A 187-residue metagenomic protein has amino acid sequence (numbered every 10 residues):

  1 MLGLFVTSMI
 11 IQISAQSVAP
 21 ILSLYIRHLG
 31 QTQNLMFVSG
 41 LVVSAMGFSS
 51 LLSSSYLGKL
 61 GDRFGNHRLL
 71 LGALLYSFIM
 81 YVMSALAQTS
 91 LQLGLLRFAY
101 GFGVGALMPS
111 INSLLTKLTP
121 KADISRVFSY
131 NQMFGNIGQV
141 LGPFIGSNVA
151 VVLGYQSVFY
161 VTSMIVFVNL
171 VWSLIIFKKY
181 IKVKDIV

Functional and structural regions predicted by a protein language model:
M1-V18, F98: Pair of pore-lining "gating" transmembrane helices in MFS-fold secondary transporters
P20-F37: Short amphipathic helix-loop junctions that connect adjacent transmembrane helices in Major Facilitator Superfamily/SLC
G47-S55, Q139-V140: Residue-level signature of mid-helix packing/kink "hotspots" within the transmembrane helices of 12-pass Major
L52-G65: Helix-to-loop junctions at the C-terminal end of transmembrane segments in multipass secondary transporters
G65, L86-Q88: Helix-breaking motifs and short loop linkers at transmembrane-helix boundaries and internal kinks in secondary membrane
R68-M83: Structural signature of the two symmetry-related core transmembrane helices
M80, L91-A99: Paired small-residue
A106-T119: Intracellular juxtamembrane helix-capping segments at the cytosolic ends of symmetry-related transmembrane helices
